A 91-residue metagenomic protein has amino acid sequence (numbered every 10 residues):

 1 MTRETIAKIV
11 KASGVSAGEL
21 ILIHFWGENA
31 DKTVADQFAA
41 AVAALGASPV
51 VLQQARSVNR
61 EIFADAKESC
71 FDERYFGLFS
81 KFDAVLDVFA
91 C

Functional and structural regions predicted by a protein language model:
M1-C91: Active-site bordering "gate/hinge" segments that shape substrate access to catalytic or cofactor-binding pockets
